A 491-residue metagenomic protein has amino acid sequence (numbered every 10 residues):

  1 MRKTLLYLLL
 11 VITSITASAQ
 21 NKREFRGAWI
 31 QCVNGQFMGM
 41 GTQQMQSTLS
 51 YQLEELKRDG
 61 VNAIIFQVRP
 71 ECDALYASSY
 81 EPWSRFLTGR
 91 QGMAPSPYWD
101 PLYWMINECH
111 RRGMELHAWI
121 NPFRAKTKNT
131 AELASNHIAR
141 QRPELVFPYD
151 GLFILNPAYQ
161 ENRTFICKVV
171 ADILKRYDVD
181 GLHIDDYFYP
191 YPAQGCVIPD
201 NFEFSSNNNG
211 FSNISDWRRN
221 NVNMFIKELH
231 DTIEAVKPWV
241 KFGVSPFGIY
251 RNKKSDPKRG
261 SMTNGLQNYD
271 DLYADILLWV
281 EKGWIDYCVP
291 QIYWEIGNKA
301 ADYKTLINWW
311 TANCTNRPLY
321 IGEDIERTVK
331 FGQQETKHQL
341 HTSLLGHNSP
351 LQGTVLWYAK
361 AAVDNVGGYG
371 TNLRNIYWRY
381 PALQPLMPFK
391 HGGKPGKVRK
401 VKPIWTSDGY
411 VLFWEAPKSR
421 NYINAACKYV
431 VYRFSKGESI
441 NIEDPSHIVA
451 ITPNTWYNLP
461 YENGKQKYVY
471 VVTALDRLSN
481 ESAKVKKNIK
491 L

Functional and structural regions predicted by a protein language model:
W29-Q31, G35-S47, A118, P122-D172 (+2 more regions): Active-site-adjacent "subsite" loops/lids of carbohydrate-active enzymes
S47-A74, R176-V179, L278: Catalytic domains of carbohydrate-active enzymes, especially glycoside hydrolases
A74-G89, R124-Y149, D186-N209, K254-L266: Aromatic- and acidic-residue-enriched segments that line the glycan-binding/catalytic groove of carbohydrate-active
N162-V169, K175-I184, F188-M262, L266-Y303 (+1 more regions): Active-site neighborhood of glycoside hydrolase catalytic domains
Y273-K299, C314-F389: Substrate-binding cleft of secreted/luminal carbohydrate-active enzymes
G368-I423, S479-L491: Pro/Thr/Ser/Gly-rich low-complexity, intrinsically disordered linker/stalk tracts
P417-E443, K484: Solvent-exposed loop/turn segments flanking beta-strands in beta-repeat/beta-sandwich domains
L459-E481: Beta-strand-rich modules
